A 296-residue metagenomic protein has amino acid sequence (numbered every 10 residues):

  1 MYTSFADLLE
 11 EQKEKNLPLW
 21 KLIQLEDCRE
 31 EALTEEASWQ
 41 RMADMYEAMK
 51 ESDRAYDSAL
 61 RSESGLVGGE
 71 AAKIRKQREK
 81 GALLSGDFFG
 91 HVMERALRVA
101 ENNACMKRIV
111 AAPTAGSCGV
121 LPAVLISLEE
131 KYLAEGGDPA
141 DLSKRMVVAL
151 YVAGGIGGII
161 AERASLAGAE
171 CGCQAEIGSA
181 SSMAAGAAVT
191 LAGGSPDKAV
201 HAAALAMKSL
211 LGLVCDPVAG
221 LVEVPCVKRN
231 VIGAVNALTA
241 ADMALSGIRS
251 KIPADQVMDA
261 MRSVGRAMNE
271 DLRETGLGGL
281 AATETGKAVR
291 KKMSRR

Functional and structural regions predicted by a protein language model:
M1-R108, E130-Y132, G247, A254-R296: Generic N-terminal targeting/processing segments that precede catalytic cores or assembly contacts
L84, A111-C118, A134-R145: Glycine- and small hydrophobic-enriched segments that form the cores of compact globular domains
F89-A104, S127-A134, A140-R163: Helix-rich "cap/lid" substructures immediately adjacent to catalytic or cofactor-binding pockets
M106-V124, A175-A180: Conserved phosphate/anionic-ligand binding catalytic regions in large, soluble enzymes, centered on
V110, P139-L142, M146, E170-Q174 (+2 more regions): Alpha-helix N-cap/helix-initiation motif
P122-G136, A185-G193: Alpha-helical support elements that line or immediately flank enzyme active sites and cofactor-binding pockets
V147, Y151-S182, S209-N236: A structural-propensity feature for long, helix-poor, extended segments
G186-R296: Functionally critical mobile loop/hinge segments
